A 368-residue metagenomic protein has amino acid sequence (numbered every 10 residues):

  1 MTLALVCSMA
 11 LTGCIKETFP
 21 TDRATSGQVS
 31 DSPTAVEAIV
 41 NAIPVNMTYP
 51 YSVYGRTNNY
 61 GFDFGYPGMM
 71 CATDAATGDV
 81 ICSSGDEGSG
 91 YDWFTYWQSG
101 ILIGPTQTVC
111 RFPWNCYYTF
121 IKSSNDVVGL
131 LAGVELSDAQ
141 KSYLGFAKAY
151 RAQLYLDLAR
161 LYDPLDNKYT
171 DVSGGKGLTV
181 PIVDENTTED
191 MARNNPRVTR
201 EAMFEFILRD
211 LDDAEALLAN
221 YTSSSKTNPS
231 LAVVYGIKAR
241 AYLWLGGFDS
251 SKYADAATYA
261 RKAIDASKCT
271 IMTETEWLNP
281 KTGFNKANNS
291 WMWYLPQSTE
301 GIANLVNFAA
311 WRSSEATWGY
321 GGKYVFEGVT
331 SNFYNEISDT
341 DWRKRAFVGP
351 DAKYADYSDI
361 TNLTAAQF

Functional and structural regions predicted by a protein language model:
M1-G13: Sec-dependent bacterial lipoprotein signal peptides
C14-C71, V134, S313-V325, F333-S338 (+2 more regions): Membrane-proximal, proline-rich intrinsically disordered regions
T25-S30, N58-Y66, Y162-K176, N220-N307: Short, surface-exposed recognition loops and adjoining beta-strand edges that mediate ligand/DNA contacts, enriched
D86-Y162, V198-E201, D213-T222: Conserved, well-structured interaction surfaces
T95-T108, L130, N186-N194, A355-F368: Short glycine/proline-rich turn/loop motifs
F112-C116, Y162-N167, R193-F204, G246-D255: Short coil/turn connectors between adjacent alpha-helices in alpha-solenoid helical repeat scaffolds
G145-F146, R151-D190: Extended ligand-binding groove/face enriched in aromatic
